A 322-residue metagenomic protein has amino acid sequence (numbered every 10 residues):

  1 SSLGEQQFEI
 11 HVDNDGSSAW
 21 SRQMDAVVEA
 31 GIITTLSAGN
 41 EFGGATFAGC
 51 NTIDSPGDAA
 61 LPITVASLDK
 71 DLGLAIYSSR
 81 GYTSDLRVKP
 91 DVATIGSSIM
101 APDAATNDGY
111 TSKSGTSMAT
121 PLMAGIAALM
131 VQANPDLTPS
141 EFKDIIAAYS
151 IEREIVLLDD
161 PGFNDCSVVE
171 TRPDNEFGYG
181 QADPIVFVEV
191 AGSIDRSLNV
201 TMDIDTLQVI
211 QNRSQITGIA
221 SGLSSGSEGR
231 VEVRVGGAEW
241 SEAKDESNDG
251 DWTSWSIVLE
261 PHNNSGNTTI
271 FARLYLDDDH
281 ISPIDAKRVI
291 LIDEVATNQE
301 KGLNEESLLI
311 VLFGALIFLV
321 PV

Functional and structural regions predicted by a protein language model:
S1-G4, S37-E41, V65-K70, Y77-G81 (+4 more regions): Active-site-proximal beta-strand/loop segments in catalytic clefts of secreted hydrolases
S1-L61, S84-R87, A104-T120: Substrate-binding/access-modulating region of protease and related hydrolase catalytic domains
D25-I32, G39, S67, A128-P135 (+2 more regions): Sec-exported extracytoplasmic/periplasmic mature domains
E29-G31, D58-L61, Y82-K89, Q132-I145 (+1 more regions): Subtilisin-like serine protease catalytic core
G39, P173-N175, G180-G229: Secreted peptidase-domain scaffold signal
T94-R172: Hydrolase catalytic cores
M202-G302: Long, low-complexity serine/threonine/glycine- and acidic-rich segments characteristic of extracellular
E305-V322: Selective detector of the "anchor" transmembrane alpha-helix that sits immediately C-terminal
